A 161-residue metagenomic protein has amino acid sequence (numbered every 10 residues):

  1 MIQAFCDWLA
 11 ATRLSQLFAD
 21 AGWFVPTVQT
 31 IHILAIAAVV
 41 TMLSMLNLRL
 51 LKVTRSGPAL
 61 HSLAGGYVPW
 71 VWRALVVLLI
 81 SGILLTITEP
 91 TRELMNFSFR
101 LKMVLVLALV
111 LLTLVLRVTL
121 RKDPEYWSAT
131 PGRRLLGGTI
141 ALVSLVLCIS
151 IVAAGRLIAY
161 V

Functional and structural regions predicted by a protein language model:
M1-V161: Polytopic transmembrane helical bundles with strong interfacial aromatic enrichment
